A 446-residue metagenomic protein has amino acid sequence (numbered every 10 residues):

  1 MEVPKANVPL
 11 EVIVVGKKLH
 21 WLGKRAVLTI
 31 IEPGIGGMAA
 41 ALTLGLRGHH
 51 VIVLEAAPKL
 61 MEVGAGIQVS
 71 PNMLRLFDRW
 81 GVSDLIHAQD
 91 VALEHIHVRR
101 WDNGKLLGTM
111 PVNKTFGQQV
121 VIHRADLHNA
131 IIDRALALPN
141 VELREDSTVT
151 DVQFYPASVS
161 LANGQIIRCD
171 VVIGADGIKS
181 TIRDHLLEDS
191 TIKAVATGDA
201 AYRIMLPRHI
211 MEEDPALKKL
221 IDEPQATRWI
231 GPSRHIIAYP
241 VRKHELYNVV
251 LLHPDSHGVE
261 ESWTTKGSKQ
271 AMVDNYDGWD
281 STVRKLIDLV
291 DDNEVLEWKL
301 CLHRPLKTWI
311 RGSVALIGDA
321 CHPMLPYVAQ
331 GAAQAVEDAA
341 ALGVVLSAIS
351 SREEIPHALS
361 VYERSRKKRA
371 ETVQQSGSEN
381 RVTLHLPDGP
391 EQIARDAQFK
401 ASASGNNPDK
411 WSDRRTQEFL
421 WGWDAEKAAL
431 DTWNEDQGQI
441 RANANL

Functional and structural regions predicted by a protein language model:
E2-I13, A26-L28, A56, L60-N72: Accessory recognition modules or surfaces
E2-L10, A26, L106, K285 (+2 more regions): C-terminal helical "tail/cap" subdomain of flavin- and related membrane-associated enzymes
P9, V14-K24, I30-A57, I173-G174 (+4 more regions): Conserved mid-domain beta->alpha element of the FAD-binding
G48, G81, N140: Short glycine-rich hinge loops at helix-strand junctions in the catalytic core of two-component histidine kinases
E55-P58, G108-T115, P254-G258: Short glycine/proline- and charge-enriched loop/turn segments that cap or connect secondary-structure elements
E62-R134, T150, I230, L384-L386 (+2 more regions): Active-site-adjacent segment of FAD-dependent monooxygenases/related oxidoreductases
G64, W80-G81, D90, M110 (+4 more regions): Short, flexible helix/strand-to-coil boundary loops that buttress conserved ligand/catalytic motifs in alpha/beta
H97, N103, A130-D292: Conserved FAD-binding catalytic core of PHBH/FMO-like flavoproteins
